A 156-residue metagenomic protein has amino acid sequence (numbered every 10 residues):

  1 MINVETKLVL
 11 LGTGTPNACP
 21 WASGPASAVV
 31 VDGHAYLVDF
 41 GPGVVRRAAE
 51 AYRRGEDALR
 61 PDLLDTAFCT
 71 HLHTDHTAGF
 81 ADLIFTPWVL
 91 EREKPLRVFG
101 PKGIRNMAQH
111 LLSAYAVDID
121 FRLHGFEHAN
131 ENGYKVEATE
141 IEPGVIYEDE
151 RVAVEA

Functional and structural regions predicted by a protein language model:
M1-A156: Binuclear metal-dependent hydrolase catalytic cores
